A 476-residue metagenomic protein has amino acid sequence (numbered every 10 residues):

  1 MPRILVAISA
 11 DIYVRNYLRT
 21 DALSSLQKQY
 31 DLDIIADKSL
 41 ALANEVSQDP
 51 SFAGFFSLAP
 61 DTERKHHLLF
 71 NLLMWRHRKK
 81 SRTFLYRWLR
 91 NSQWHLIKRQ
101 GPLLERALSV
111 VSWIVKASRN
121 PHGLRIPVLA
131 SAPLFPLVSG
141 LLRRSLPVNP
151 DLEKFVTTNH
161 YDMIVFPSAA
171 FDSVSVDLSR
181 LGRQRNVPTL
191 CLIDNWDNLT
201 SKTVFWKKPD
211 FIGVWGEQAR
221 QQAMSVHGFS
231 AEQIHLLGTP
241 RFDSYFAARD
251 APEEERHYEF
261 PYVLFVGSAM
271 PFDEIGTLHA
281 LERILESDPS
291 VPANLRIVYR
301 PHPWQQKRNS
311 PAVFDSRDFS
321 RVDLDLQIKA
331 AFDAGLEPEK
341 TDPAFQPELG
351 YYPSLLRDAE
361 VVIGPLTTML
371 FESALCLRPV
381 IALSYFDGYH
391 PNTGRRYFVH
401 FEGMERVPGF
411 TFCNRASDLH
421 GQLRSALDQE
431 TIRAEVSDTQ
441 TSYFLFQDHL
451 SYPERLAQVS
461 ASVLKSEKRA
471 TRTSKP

Functional and structural regions predicted by a protein language model:
M1-I12, D37-K38, L58-D61, L72-S81 (+2 more regions): Nucleotide-activated donor-dependent transferases that construct or modify glycoconjugates
L5, L96, P102, E153-D172 (+1 more regions): Short N-terminal targeting/anchoring amphipathic segment
R15-S24, F242-D342, C413: Conserved catalytic-core segment of nucleotide-activated headgroup transferases in glycan assembly
D33-L152, V313, A331-A334: Conserved N-terminal ligand/cofactor-binding loop architecture of enzyme catalytic domains
A53-G54, L124, F135-P150, P167-S173 (+2 more regions): Active-site-proximal region of nucleotide-activated glycan assembly enzymes, centered on histidine/acidic-rich loops
Y161-M163, E337-E348, P353-T367: Acidic donor-binding loop of glycosyltransferase active sites
W206-P209, A231, T368-L445: Catalytic binding pocket for nucleotide-activated donors in carbohydrate/polymer assembly enzymes
S268-P271, L336-P338, P408-P476: C-terminal amphipathic helix plus adjacent low-complexity, charged tail appended to glycosyltransferase catalytic
